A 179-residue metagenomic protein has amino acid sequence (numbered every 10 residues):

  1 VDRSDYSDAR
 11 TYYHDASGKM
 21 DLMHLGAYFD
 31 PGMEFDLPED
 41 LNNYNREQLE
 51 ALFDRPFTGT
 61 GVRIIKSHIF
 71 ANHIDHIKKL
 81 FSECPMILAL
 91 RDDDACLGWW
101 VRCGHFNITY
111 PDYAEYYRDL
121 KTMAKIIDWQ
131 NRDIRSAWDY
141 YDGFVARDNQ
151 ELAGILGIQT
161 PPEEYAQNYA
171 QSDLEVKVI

Functional and structural regions predicted by a protein language model:
V1-L52, G154, P162-V178: PAPS-dependent sulfotransferase catalytic core
R55: Walker A/P-loop-proximal flanking segment of P-loop NTPase domains
G59-P161: PAPS-dependent sulfotransferase catalytic domain
